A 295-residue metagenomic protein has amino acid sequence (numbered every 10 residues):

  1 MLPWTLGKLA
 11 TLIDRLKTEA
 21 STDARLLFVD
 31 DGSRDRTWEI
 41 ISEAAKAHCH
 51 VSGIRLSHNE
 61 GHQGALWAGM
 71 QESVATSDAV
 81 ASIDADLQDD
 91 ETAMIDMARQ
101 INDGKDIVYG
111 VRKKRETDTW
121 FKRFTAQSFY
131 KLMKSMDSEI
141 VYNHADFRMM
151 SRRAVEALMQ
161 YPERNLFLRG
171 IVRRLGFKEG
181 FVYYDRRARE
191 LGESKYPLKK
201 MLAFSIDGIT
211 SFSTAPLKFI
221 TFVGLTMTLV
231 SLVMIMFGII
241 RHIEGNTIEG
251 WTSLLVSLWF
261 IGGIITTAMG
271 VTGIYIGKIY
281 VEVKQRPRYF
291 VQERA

Functional and structural regions predicted by a protein language model:
M1-T119: Structured catalytic core of nucleotide-sugar glycosyltransferases
P3, A20, D118-T119, V141-H144 (+3 more regions): Non-catalytic, surface-exposed connector residues within folded enzymatic/regulatory domains
T5-K8, L12, I40, G69 (+7 more regions): A ubiquitous structural signal for well-ordered alpha-helices
L9, G69, D86, V108 (+5 more regions): Residue-level signature of catalytic and energy-coupling elements of molecular machines, predominantly ATP/GTP-dependent
T11-D14, R99, K134, V281 (+1 more regions): Regular, well-ordered alpha-helical segments
S52-H58, H62-E72, E91-L166, R187-L202 (+1 more regions): Acceptor/aglycone-binding surface of glycosyltransferases and processive sugar-polymer synthases
F167-A295: Hydrophobic helical membrane-anchoring modules
